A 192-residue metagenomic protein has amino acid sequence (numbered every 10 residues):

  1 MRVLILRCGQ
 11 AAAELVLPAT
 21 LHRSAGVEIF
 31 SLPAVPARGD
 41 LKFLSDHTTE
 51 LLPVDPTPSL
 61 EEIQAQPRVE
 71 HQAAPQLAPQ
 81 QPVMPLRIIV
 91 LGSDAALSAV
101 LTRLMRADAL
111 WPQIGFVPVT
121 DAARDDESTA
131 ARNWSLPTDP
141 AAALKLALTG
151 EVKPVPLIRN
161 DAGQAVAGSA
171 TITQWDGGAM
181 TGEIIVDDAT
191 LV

Functional and structural regions predicted by a protein language model:
M1-S24: N-terminal amphipathic/basic leader segments beginning at the initiator methionine
R2, L86-R87: Structural motif
G9, F30-D46, E50-P82, L91-S98 (+2 more regions): Catalytic core of DAGKc-family lipid kinases
L17-P18, L101-R103: Short amphipathic alpha-helical segments
